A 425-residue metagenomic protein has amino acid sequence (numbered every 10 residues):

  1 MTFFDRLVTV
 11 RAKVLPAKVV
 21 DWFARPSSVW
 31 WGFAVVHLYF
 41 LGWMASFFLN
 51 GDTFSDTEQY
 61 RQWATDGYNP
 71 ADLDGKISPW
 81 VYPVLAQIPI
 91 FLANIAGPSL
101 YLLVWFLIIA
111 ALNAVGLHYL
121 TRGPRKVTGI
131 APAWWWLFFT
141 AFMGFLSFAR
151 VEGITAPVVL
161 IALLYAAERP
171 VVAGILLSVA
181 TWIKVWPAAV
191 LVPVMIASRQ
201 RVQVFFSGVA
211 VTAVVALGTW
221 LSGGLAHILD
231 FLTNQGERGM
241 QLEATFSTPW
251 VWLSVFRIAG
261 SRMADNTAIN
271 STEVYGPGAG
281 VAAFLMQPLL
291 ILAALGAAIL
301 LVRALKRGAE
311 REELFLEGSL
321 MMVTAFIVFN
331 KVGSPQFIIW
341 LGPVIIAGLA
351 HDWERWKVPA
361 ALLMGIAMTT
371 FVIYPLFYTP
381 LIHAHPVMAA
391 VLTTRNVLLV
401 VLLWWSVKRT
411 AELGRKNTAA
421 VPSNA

Functional and structural regions predicted by a protein language model:
T2-T233, F284-A425: Multi-pass membrane glycosyltransferase architecture that uses lipid-linked
Q62-T65, K76-S99, M240-G278: Short hydrophobic/aromatic helix or loop-helix immediately within or flanking a transmembrane segment in polytopic
L225-A259, V281, V332-F337: Alpha-helical transmembrane segments and terminal signal-anchor/GPI-anchor hydrophobic tails, characterized by long
